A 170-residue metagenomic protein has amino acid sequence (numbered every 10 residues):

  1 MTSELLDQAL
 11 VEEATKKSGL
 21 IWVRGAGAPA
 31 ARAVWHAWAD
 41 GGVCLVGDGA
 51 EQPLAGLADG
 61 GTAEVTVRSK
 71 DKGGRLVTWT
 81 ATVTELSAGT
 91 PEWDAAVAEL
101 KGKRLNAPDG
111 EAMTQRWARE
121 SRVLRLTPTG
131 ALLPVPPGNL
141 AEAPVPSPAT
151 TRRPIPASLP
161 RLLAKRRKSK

Functional and structural regions predicted by a protein language model:
M1, L45-A55, D59, G130-L133 (+1 more regions): Solvent-exposed, charged interface segments at domain starts and junctions
M1-P29, S169: Short, conserved active-site entrance elements at the starts or edges of catalytic domains
T2-L6, G47-D48, A58-V67, K103-D109 (+2 more regions): Short amphipathic alpha-helical surface micro-motifs
D7-L10, A30-R32, A50-Q52, G110-A112: A generic local structural motif
E12, W35, T114-R116: Short secondary-structure boundary/capping segments
K17-A50, A55-L57, A63-V67, L76-W79: Short beta-strand segments
S69-D71: Short beta-alpha junction loops
G74-K170: Charged, gly/pro-rich active-site loop segments
